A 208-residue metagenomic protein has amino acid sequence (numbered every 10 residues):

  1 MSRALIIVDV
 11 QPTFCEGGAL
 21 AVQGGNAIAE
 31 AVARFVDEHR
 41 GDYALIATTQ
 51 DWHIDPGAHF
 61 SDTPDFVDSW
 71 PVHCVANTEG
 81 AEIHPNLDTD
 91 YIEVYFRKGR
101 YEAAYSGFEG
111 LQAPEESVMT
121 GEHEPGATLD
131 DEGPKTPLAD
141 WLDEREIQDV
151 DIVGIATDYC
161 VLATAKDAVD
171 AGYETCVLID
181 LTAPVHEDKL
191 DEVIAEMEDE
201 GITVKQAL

Functional and structural regions predicted by a protein language model:
M1-L5: Extreme N-terminal starter segment of soluble prokaryotic enzymes
V8, Q50, I179: Active-site flanking residues adjacent to catalytic metal/cofactor-binding acidic residues
P12, I54, A183: Short, glycine/acidic-enriched loop or turn micro-motifs at the edges of active sites
C15-G24: Acidic/histidine-rich helix-loop elements that form or flank divalent-metal/phosphate-binding sites at the catalytic
E30-D149: Active-site alpha/beta core segments
F35-V36, Y159-D170: Histidine-anchored nucleotide/phosphate-binding helix
D151-G154, Y173-E187: A short glycine-rich beta-strand->turn/loop micro-motif centered on a GG-aromatic cluster
T203-L208: Short acidic-hydrophobic, aromatic-tinged amphipathic segments that line or gate anion-handling sites
